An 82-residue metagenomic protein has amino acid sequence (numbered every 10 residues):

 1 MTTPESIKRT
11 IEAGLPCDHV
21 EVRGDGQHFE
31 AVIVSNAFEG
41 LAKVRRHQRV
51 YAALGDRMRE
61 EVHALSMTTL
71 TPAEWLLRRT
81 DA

Functional and structural regions predicted by a protein language model:
M1-Q27: N-terminal first-folded block
I7-I11, R46-E60: Short, non-transmembrane amphipathic alpha-helical segments
R23, V32-V34, T68-L70: Solvent-exposed beta-strand sheet faces enriched in polar/charged residues
H28, H47, H63: Histidine-centered active-site/metal-ligand motif
H28-E30, W75: Short, active-site-adjacent cap segments at secondary-structure transitions
V32-R45: A short interface-forming secondary-structure element
A52-A82: C-terminal structural segments of small proteins and small subunits
